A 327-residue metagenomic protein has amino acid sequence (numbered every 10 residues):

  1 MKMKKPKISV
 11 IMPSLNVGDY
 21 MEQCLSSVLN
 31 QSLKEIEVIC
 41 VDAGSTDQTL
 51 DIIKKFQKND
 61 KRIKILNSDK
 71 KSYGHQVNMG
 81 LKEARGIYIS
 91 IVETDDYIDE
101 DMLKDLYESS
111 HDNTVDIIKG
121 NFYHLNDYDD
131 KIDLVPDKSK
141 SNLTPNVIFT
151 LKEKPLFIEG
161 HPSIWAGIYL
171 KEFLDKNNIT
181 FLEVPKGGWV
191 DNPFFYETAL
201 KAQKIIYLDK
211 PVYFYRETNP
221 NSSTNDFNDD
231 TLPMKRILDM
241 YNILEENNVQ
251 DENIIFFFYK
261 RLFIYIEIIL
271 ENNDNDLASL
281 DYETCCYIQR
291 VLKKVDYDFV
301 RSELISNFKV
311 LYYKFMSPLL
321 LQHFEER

Functional and structural regions predicted by a protein language model:
M1-S27: N-proximal low-complexity "stem/linker" segments adjacent to membrane-targeting elements
P6-S9, E37, P193: Cell-envelope/extracellular polymer assembly enzymes that use nucleotide-activated donors
S26-E35: Short, acidic, metal-binding catalytic loop of nucleotide-sugar glycosyltransferases
D42-D51, E93: A conserved acidic beta->alpha catalytic loop
S68-A84: Glycine-rich, basic loop-to-helix element that forms the pyrophosphate-binding segment of sugar-nucleotide handling
Y73, V77, Y97-I206, Y213-N228: Donor-binding/catalytic cores of nucleotide-activated saccharide and glycerol-phosphate transferases/polymerases
I89: Short aromatic/hydrophobic "clamp" motif used to bind/position activated sugar donors
L270-R327: Membrane-interface aromatic/basic loop that binds lipid-linked glycans or pyrophosphate carriers, typified by
